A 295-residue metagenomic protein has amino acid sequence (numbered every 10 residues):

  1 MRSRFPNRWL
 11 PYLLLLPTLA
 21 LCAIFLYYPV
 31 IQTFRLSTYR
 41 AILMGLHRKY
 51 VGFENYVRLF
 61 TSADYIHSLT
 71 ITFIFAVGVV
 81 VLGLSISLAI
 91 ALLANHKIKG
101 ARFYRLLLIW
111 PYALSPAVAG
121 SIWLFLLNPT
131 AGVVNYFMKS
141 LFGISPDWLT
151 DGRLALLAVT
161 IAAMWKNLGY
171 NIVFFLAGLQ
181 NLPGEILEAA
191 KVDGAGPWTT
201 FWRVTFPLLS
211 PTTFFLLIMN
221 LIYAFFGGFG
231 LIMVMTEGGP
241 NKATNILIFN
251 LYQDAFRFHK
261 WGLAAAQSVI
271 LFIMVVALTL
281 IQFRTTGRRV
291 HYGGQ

Functional and structural regions predicted by a protein language model:
S3-Q295: A structural signal for multi-pass alpha-helical bundles of membrane permease subunits that mediate small-molecule
